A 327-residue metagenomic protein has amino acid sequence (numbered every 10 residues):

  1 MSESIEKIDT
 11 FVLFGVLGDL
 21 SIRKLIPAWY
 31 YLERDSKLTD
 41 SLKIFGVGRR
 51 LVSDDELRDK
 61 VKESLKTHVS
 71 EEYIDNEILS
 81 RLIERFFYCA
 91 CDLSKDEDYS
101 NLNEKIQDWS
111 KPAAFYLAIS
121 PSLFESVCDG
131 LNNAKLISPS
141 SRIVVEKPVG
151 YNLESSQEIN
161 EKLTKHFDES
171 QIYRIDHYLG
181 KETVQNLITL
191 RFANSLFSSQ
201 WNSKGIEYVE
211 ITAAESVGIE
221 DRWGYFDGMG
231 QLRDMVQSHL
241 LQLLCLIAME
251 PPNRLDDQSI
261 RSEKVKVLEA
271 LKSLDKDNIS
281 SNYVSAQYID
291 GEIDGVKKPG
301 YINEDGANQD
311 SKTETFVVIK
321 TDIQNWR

Functional and structural regions predicted by a protein language model:
M1-V144, V149-R327: Secretory/organelle targeting and membrane-embedding segments
